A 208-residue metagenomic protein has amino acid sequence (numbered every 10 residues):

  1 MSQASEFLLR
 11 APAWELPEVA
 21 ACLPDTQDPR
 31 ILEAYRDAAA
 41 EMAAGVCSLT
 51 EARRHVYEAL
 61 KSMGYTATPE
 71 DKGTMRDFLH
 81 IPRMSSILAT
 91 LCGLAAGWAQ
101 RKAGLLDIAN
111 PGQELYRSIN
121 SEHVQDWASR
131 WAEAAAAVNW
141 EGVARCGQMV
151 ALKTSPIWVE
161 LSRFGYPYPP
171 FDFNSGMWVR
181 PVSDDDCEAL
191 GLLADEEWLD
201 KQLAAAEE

Functional and structural regions predicted by a protein language model:
M1-D172, R180-E208: Domain-core detector
